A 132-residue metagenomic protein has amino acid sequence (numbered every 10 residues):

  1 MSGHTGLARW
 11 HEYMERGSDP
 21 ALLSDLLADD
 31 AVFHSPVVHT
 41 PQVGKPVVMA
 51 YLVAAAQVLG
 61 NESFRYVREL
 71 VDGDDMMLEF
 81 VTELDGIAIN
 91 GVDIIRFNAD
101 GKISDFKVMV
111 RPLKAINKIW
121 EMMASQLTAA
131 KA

Functional and structural regions predicted by a protein language model:
M1-A8, P41-P46, D72-G73, G101 (+1 more regions): Short charge-dense sequence patches
M1-D29: Short acidic-aromatic low-complexity motifs
S2-E12, S35-P36, V48-L52, D74-F80: Short, mixed-charge, low-aromatic patches
R9, L22, V47, A115-K118 (+1 more regions): Exposed alpha-helical structural elements
Y13, V38, F106: Short, flexible active-site loop motifs that bind/organize anionic cofactors or intermediates
M14-G17, S35, V110: Residues at alpha-helix boundaries and short interhelical turns
P20-G73: A solvent-exposed, acidic/Ser-Thr-rich amphipathic alpha-helical stretch
V53-A132: A beta-strand edge to alpha-helix "cap/lid" segment located at domain peripheries
